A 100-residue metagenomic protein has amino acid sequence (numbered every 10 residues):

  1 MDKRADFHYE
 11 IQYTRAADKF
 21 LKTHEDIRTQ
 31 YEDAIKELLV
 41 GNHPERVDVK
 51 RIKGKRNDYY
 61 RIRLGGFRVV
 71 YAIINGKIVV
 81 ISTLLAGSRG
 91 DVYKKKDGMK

Functional and structural regions predicted by a protein language model:
M1-I35: Arg/Lys-rich, positively charged N-terminal/basic patches that mediate binding to nucleic acids
M1-R4, E10-I11, L64-F67, A72-K100: Enriched for short, Lys/Arg-rich terminal
T14-R15, K50, G65: Structural detector for helix-capping/boundary residues
A16, G54-N57, S88: Residues that form or immediately flank small-molecule/cofactor binding pockets and catalytic motifs
E25, L39, R56, D97-K100: Generic secondary-structure transition motif, activating predominantly at the C-termini of alpha-helices
E37-R61: A short, surface-exposed loop/turn module that caps and links secondary-structure elements
